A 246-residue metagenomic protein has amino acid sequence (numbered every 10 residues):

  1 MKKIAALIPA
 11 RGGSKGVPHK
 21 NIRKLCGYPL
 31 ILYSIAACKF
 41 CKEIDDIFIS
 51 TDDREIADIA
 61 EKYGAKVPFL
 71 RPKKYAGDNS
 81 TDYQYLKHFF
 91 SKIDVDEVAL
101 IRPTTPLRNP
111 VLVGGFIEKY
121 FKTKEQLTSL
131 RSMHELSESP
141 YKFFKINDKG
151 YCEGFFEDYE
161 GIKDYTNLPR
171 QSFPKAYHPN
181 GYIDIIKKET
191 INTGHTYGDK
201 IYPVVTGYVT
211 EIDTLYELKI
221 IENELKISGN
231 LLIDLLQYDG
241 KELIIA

Functional and structural regions predicted by a protein language model:
M1-P18: N-terminal nucleotide-binding beta1-loop-alpha1 segment
K3-I8, I31, D46-I49: Hydrophobic targeting segments
R23-K24, I49, L100: Conserved SAM-binding loop
L30-D45, K62: A short, N-terminal amphipathic alpha-helix
E43-F48, Y208-V209: Short active-site oxyanion
R54-A99, L107-E118: Short phosphate-binding loop-to-helix
S80, P174-A246: Conserved alpha/beta core of the MobA/IspD/sugar-nucleotide pyrophosphorylase nucleotidyltransferase superfamily
P106-D199, V204-T206: Conserved core of the sugar-phosphate nucleotidyltransferase
